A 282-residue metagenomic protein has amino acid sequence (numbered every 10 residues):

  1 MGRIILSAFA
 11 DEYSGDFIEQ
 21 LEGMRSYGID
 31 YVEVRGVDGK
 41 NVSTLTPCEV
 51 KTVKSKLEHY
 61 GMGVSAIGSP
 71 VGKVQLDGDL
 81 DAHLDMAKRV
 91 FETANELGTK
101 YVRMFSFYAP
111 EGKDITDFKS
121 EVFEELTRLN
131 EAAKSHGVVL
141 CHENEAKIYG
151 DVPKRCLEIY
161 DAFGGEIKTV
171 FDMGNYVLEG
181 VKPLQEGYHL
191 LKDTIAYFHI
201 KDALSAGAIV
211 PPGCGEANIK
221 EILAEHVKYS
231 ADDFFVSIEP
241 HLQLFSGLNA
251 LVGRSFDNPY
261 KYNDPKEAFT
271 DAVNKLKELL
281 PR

Functional and structural regions predicted by a protein language model:
M1-S7, S14-D30, P153-F171, V177-R282: Histidine-acidic metal/acid-base catalytic patches
M1-S7, V64-V74, A109: N-terminal small/glycine-rich loop or linker at the start of catalytic domains across soluble metabolic enzymes
L6-A10, L140-N144, D172: Short catalytic-loop micro-motif centered on adjacent basic/acidic residues
E12-S14, G36-D38, P70-K73, S106-P110 (+4 more regions): Active-site-proximal loop/turn and secondary-structure-junction residues that shape catalytic pockets, frequently
D16-E22, K56-H59, L76-T169, V177-L178 (+1 more regions): Active-site acidic/histidine proton-transfer and metal-coordination neighborhood in alpha/beta enzyme cores
L21-Y27, L45-A66, K88-G98, T127-S135 (+3 more regions): Acidic (Asp/Glu)-rich catalytic clusters
E33, A66-G68, R103, C141 (+2 more regions): Conserved beta-strand positions in the central sheet of alpha/beta enzyme cores
E33-L57, S106-K113: Glycine-rich, proline-tolerant flexible connector loops at the mouths of alpha/beta enzymes
